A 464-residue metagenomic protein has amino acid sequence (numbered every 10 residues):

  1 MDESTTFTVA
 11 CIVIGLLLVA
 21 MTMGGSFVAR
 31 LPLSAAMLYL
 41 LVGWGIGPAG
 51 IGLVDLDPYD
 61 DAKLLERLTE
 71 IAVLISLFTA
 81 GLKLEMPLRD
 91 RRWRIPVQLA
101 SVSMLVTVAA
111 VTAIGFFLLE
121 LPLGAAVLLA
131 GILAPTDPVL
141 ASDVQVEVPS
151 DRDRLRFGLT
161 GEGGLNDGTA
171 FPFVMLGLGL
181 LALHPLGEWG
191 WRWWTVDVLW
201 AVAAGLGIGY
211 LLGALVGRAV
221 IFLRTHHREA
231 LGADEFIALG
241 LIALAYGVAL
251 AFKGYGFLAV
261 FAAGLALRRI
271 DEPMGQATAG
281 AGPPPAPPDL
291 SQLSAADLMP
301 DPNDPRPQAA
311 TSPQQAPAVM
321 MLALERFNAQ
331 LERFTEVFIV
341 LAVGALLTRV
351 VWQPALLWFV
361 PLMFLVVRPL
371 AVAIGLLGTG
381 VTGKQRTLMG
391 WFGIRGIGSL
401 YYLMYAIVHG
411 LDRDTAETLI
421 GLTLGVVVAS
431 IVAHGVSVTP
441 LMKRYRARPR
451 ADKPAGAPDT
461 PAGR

Functional and structural regions predicted by a protein language model:
M1-R464: Transmembrane helical cores of multi-pass secondary ion antiporters/exchangers
